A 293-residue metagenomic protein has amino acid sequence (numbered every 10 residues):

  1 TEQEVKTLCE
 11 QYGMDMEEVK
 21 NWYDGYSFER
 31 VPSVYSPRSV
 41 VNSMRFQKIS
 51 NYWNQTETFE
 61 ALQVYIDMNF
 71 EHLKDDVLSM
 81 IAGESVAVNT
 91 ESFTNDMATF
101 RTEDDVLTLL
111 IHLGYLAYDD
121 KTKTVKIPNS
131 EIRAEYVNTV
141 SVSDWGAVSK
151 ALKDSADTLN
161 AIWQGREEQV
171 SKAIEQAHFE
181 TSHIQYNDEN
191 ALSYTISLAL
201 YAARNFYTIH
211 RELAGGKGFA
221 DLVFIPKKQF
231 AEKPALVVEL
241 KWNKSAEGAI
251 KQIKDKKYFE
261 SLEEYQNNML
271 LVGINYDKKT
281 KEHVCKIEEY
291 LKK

Functional and structural regions predicted by a protein language model:
T1-S43, D76-V77: Amphipathic alpha-helical segments of the small helical/lid subdomains adjacent to P-loop NTPase cores
Y26-S27, T124-S130, G273-D277: A glycine-rich phosphate-binding loop feature that marks nucleotide/adenosyl-phosphate handling sites
V34, A117-D119, G273: A structural signal for short, well-ordered beta-strand segments and their strand-loop junctions that often border
V40-K251, D255-K257, H283, I287-K293: Extended alpha-helical interface modules used as scaffolds for assembling large macromolecular complexes
Y118-D119, E264-Q266: Short amphipathic alpha-helical segments with coiled-coil-like heptad repeat character
K233-A235, Q266-M269: Short glycine-/polar-rich loops that comprise or flank the Walker A/P-loop and associated switch/sensor motifs
S261, N267-K293: Domain-level recognition of nuclease-like catalytic cores that cleave nucleotide substrates
